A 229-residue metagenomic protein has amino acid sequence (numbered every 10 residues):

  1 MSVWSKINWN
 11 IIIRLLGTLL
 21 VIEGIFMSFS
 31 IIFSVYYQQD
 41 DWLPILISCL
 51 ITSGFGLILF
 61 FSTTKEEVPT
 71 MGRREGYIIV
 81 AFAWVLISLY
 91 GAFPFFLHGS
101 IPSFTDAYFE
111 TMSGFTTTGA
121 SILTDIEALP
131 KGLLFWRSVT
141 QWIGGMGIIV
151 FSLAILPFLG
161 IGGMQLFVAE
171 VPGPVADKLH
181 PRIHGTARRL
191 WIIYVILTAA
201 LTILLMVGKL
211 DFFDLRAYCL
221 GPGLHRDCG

Functional and structural regions predicted by a protein language model:
M1-G229: Membrane-proximal intracellular helices of multi-pass ion channels
